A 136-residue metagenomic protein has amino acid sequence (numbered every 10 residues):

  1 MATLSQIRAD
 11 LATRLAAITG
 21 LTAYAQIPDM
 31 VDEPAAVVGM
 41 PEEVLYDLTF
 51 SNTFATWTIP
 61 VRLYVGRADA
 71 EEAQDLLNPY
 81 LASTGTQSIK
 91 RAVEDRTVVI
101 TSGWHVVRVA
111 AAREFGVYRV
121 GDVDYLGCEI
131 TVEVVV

Functional and structural regions predicted by a protein language model:
M1-V31, E42-V136: Charged, amphipathic alpha-helical segments and their flanking helix caps
E33-V38: A short glycine-rich, His/Asp/Glu-containing loop-to-beta-strand
